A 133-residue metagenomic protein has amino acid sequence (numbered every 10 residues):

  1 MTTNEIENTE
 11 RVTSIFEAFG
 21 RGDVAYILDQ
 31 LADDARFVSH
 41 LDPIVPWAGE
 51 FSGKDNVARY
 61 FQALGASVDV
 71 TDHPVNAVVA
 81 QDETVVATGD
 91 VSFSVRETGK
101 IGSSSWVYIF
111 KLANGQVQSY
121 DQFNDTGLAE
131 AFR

Functional and structural regions predicted by a protein language model:
M1-D29: Short, low-complexity N-terminal intrinsically disordered segments enriched in polar/charged residues
T2-N4, Q62-R133: A beta-strand edge to alpha-helix "cap/lid" segment located at domain peripheries
I6, F51-K54, S104: Short, conserved loop/turn and helix-capping segments at secondary-structure boundaries that abut family-defining
I6-E17, R36-L41, V57-F61, D82 (+1 more regions): Short charge-dense sequence patches
V12, F16-F19, L31, F61 (+2 more regions): Hydrophobic alpha-helical core bundles mediating ligand binding, dimerization, or RNAP-core interactions
V12-I15, I27-L28, A35, G53 (+4 more regions): Hydrophobic pocket/interface hotspot
Y26, A32-A80: A solvent-exposed, acidic/Ser-Thr-rich amphipathic alpha-helical stretch
